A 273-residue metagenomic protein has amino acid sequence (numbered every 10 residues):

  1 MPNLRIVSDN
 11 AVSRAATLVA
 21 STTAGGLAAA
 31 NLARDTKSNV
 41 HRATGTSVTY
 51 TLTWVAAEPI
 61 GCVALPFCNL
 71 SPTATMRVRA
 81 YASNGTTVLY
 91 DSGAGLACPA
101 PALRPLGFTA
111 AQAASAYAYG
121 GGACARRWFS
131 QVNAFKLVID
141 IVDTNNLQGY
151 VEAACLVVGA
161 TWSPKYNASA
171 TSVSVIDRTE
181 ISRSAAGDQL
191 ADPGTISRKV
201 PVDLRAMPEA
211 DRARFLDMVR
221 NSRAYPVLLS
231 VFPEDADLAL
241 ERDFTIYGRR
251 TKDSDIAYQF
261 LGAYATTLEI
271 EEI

Functional and structural regions predicted by a protein language model:
M1-V48, V55-I273: Extracellular/virion structural assembly segments
